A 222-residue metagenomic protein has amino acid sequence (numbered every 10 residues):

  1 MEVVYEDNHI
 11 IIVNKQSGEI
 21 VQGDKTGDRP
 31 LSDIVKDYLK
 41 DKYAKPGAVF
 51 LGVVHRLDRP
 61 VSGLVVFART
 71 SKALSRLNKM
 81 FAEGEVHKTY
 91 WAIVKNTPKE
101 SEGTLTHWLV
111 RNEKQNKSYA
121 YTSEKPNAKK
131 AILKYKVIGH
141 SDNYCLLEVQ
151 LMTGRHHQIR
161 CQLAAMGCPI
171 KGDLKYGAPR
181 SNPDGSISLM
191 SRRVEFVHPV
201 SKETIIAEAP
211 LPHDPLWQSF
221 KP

Functional and structural regions predicted by a protein language model:
M1-P222: RNA pseudouridine synthases
